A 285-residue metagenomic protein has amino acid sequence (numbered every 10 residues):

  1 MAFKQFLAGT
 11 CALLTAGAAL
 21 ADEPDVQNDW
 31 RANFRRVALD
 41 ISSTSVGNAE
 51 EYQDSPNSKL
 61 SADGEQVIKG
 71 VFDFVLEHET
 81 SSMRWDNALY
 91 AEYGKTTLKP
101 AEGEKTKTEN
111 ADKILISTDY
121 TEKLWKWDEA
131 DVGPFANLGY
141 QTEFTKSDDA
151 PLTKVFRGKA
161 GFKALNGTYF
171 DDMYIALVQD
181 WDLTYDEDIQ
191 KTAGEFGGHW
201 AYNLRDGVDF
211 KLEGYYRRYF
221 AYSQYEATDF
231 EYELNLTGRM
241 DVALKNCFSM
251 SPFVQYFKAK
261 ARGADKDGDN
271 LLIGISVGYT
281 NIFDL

Functional and structural regions predicted by a protein language model:
A16-A19: N-terminal signal peptide c-region/cleavage motif recognized by signal peptidases
D22-N33, E77-D86, K123-G133, L165-M173 (+3 more regions): Short loop/turn motifs that connect adjacent beta-strands in outer-membrane beta-barrel proteins
A32-I41, W85-L89, I116, A130-L138 (+6 more regions): Transmembrane beta-strands of outer-membrane beta-barrel proteins
A38-A49, T80, A91-T97, L138-K146 (+4 more regions): Transmembrane beta-strands of outer-membrane beta-barrel pores
T44-G70, K99-T106: Surface-exposed strand-loop-strand hairpins of Gram-negative outer-membrane beta-barrel proteins
T97-G197: Outer-membrane pore/translocation modules
F170-D172, A176-A243: Outer-membrane beta-barrel transmembrane domain signature
D269-L285: Outer-membrane beta-barrel "beta-signal"
